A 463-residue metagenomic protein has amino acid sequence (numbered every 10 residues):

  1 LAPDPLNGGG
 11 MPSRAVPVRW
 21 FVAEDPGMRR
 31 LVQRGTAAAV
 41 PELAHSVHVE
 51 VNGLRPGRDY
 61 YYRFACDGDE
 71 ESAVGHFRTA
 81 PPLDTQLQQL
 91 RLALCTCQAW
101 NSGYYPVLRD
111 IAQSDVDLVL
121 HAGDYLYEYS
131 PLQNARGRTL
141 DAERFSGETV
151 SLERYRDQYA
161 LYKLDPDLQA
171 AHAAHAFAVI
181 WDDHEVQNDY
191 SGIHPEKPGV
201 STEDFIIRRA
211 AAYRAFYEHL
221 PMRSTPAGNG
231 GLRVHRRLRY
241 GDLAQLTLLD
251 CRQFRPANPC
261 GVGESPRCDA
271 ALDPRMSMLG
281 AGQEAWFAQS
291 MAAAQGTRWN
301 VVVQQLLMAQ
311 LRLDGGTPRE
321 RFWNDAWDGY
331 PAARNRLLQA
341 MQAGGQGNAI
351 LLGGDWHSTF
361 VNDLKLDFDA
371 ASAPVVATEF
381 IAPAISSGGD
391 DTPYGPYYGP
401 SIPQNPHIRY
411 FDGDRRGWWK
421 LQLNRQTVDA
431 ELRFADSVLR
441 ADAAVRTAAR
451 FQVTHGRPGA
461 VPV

Functional and structural regions predicted by a protein language model:
L1-V463: Metal-dependent phosphoester/phosphodiester hydrolase catalytic core
